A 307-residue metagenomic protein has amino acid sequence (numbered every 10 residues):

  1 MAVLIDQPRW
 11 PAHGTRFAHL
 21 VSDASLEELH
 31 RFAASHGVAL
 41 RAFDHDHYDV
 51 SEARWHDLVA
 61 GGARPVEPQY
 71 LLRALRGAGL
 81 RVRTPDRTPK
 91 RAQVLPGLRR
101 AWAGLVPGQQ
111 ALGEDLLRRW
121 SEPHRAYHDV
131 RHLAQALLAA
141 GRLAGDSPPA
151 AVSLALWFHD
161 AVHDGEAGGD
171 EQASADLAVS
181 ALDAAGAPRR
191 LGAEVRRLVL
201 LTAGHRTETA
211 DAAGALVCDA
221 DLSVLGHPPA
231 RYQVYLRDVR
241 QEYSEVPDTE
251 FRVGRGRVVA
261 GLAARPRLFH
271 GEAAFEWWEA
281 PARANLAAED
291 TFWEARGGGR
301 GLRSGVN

Functional and structural regions predicted by a protein language model:
M1-A12, V21: Short N-terminal "domain-start" leader segments that mark the transition from disordered tails or signal peptides into
A12-V66, Y70-L72: Basic nucleic-acid-binding interfaces
R76-W102, S121-H128, L138-P148, F158 (+2 more regions): Divalent metal-dependent phosphate-bond-processing catalytic cores, especially two-metal-ion Mg2+/Mn2+ enzymes that act
W102-R118, P123-D129, L133: Conserved N-terminal diphosphate/IPP-binding helix and adjacent helical/loop segment of trans-prenyltransferase domains
Q110-E114, L137, Q172-A175, V179 (+1 more regions): An amphipathic alpha-helix signature
R119, S174-E208: Histidine- and acidic-residue-rich, metal-dependent catalytic cores
E122-L133, H163-A175: Active-site metal-coordination segments of metallo-dependent hydrolases
A136, P149-G165, S174, V195-A203: His-Asp-centered metal-binding catalytic motifs of divalent-metal-dependent phosphohydrolases/nucleases
